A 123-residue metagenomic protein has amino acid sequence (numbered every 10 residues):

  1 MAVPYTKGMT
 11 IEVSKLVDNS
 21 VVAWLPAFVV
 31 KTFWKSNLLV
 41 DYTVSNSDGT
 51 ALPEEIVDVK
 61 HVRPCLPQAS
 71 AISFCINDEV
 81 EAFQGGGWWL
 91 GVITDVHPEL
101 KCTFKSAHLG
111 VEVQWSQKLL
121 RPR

Functional and structural regions predicted by a protein language model:
M1-R123: Eukaryotic chromatin- and chromosome-associated nuclear factors, especially histone mark writers/erasers/readers
